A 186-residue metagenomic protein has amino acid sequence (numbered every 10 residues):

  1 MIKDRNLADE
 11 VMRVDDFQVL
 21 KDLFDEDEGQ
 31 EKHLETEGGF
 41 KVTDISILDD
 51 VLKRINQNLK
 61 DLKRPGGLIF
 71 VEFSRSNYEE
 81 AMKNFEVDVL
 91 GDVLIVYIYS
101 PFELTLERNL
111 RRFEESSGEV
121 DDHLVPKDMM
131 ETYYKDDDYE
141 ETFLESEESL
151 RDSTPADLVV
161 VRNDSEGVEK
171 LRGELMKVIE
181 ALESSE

Functional and structural regions predicted by a protein language model:
M1-K60: Conserved substrate/cofactor phosphate-moiety recognition/catalytic segment in nucleotide-dependent phosphotransferases
I2-V11, D88-L94, T154, A181-E186: Structural alpha-beta junctions
M12-V14, L94-V96, V159-V161: Hydrophobic/aromatic beta-strand patches that form the interior of the parallel beta-sheet core in alpha/beta enzyme
Q18-L20, S74-Y78, E103, S165-E169: Short acidic, S/G/P-rich loop/turn micro-motifs used as interaction or catalytic elements
D27-K32, N109-E114, G173-I179: Short, surface-exposed amphipathic charged segments that create phosphate/polyanion-binding patches used for binding
N56-G66, V71-G118: ATP-dependent NMP and nucleoside kinases share a basic, alpha-helical "lid"
S116-D136: Acidic, glycine-rich loop-and-strand cores that form catalytic or ligand-binding grooves in diverse globular domains
K135-E186: NTP-dependent small-molecule kinase module
